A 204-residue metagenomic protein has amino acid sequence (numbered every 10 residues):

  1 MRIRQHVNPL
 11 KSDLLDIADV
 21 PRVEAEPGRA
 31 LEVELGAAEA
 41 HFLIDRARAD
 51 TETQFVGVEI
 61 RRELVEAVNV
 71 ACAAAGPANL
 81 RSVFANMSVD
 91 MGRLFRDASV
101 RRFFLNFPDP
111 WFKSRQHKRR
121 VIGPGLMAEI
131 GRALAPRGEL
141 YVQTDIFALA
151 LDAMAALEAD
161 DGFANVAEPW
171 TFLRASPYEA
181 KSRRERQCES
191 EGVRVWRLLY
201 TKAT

Functional and structural regions predicted by a protein language model:
M1-V33, A38-D50: S-adenosyl-L-methionine
Q54-V56: Short beta-strand element of Class I
R61: Conserved SAM/SAH-binding beta-strand->alpha-helix loop
E66-A71, D152: Short alpha-helix adjacent to the SAM-binding motif of class I
N69-D97: S-adenosyl-L-methionine
I122-P136: A short glycine-rich, Lys/Arg-flanked "PGG" loop and its adjoining helix->strand segment in the class I
R137-T144: Conserved beta-strand signature within the Rossmann-like core of class I S-adenosyl-L-methionine
A153-A155, D160-T204: Class I S-adenosyl-L-methionine
